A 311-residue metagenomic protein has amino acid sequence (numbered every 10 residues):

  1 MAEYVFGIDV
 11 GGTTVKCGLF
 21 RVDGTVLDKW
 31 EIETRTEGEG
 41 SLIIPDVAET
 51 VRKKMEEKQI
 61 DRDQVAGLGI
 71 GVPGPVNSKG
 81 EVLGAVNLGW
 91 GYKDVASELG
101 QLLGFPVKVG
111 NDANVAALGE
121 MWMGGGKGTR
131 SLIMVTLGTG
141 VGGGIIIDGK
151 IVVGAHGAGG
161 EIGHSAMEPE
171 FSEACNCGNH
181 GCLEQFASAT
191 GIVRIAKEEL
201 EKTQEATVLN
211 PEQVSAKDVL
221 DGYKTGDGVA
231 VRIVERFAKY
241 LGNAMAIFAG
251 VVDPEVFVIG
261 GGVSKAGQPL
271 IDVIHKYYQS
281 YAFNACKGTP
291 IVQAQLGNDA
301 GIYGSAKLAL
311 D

Functional and structural regions predicted by a protein language model:
M1-A66, V76-K79, S97-V107, G119-T129 (+1 more regions): ATP-binding/phosphotransfer module of carbohydrate and carboxylate kinases, centering on a glycine-rich
D9, G67-P73, G110, M134-G140 (+1 more regions): Short beta-strand segments
V15-K16, V115-A117, G140-G142: Short glycine/serine/threonine-rich phosphate/pyrophosphate-binding segments that cradle anionic phosphate groups
G67-V95: Gly/Ser/Thr-rich active-site cleft segment
V86-L88, Y92, K108-N114, M134-L137 (+1 more regions): Active-site nucleophile and cofactor-binding loops and adjacent substrate-binding regions of central metabolic enzymes
K127-F186: Glycine-rich phosphate-binding loop of actin/hexokinase-like ATP-binding domains
